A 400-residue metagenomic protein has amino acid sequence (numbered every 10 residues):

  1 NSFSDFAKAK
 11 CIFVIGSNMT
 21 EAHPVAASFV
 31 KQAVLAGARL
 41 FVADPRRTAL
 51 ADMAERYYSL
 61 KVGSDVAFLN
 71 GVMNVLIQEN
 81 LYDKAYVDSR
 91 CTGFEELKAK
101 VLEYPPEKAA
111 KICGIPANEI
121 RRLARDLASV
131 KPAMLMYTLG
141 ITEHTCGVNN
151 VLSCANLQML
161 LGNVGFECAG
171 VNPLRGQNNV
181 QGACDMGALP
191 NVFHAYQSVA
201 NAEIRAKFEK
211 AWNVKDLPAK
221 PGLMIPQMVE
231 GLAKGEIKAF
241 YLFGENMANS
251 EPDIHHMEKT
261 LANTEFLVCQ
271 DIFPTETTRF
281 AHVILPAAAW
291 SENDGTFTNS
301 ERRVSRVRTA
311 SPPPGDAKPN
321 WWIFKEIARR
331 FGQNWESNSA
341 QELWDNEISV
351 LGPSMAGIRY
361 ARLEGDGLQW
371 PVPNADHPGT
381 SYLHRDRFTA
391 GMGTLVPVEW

Functional and structural regions predicted by a protein language model:
N1-N179, S198-G379: Cofactor-pocket helix-loop regions in the catalytic cores of large enzyme subunits
Q181-C184: Extracellular/periplasmic loop regions
G187-N191: Surface-exposed loop and adjacent secondary-structure segments within mature catalytic domains
L383, T389-W400: Short, intrinsically disordered, charge-balanced linker/junction segments flanking boundaries in proteins
